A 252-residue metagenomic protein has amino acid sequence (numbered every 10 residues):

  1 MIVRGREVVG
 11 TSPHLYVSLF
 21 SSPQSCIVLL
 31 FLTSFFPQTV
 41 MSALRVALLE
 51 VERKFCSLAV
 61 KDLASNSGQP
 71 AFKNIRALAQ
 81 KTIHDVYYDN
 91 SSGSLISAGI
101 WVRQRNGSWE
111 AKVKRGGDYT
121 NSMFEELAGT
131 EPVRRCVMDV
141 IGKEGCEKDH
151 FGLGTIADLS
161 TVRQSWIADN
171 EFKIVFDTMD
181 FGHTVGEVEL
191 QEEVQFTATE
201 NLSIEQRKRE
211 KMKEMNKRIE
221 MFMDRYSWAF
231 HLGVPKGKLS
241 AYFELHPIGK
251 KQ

Functional and structural regions predicted by a protein language model:
I2-V8: Intrinsically disordered, glycine-rich low-complexity segments
L15-V17: Short hydrophobic alpha-helical segments enriched in small aliphatic residues
F36-Q252: Phosphate-end processing signature that detects enzymes handling 5′-triphosphorylated RNA and polyphosphate
